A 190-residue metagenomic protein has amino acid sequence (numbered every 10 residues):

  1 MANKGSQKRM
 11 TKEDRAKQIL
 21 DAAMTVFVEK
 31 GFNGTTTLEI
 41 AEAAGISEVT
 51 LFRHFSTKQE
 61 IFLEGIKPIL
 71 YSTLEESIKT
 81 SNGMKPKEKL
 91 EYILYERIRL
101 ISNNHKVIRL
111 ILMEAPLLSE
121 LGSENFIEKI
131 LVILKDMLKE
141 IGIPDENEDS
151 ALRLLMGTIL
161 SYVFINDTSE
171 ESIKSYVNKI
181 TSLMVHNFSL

Functional and structural regions predicted by a protein language model:
M1-K30, T37-A43, E60: Basic, helix-initiating cap at the start of DNA-binding domains
D21, K87-S102, D149, R153 (+3 more regions): Amphipathic alpha-helical segments that line or abut small-molecule/effector binding pockets and mediate allosteric
A23, G45-F55: Short hydrophobic/aromatic patch on the recognition helix
V28, F52-S56, E64: Base-recognition residues in the alpha-helical recognition helix of bacterial helix-turn-helix
G65-I93: Amphipathic alpha-helical linker/stalk segments
R99-L121: Amphipathic alpha-helical segments used for helix-helix packing
R109, K139-M184: Hydrophobic/aromatic-rich alpha-helical bundle segments in the mid-to-C-terminal region
L117-D145, D149-S150: Amphipathic alpha-helical packing segments from all-alpha helical-bundle domains
